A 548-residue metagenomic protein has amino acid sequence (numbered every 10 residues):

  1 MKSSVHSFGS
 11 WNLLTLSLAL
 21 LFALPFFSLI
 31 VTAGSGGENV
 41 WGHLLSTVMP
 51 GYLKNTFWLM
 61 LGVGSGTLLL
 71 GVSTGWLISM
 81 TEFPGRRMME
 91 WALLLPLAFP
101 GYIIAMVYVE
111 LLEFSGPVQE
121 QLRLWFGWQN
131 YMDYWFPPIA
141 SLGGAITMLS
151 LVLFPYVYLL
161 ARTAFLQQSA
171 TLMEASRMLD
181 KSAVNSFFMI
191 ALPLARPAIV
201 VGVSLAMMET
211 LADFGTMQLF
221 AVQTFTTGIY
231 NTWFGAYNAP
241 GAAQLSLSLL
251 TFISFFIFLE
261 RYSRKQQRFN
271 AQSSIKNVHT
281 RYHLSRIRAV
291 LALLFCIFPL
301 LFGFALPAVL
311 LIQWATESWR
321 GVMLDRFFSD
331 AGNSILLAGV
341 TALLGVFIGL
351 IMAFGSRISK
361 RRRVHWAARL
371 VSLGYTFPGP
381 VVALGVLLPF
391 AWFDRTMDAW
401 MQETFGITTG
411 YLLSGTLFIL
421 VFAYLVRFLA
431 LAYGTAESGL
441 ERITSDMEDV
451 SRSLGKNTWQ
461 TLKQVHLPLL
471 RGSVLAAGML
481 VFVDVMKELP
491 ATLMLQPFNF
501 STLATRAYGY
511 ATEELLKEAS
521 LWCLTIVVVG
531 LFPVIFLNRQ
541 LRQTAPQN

Functional and structural regions predicted by a protein language model:
M1-S10, M189-L192, R281-S285: Short, Lys/Arg-rich N-terminal segment immediately upstream of the first membrane anchor
H6-G37, T47-L166, L194-F214, A242-R261 (+8 more regions): Membrane-water interface segments at the C-terminal ends of transmembrane alpha-helices in multi-pass inner-membrane
E38-Y52, Q218-F220, T226-P240, A315-F327 (+1 more regions): Membrane-interface interhelical loops and short amphipathic "cap" helices that link adjacent transmembrane segments
L45, T81, F165-A195, V222 (+4 more regions): Short helix-to-coil transition segments within interhelical loops that connect adjacent transmembrane helices
S169-L172, Q266-I275, L350-R361, S445: Cytoplasmic membrane-interface regions of multi-pass membrane proteins
L172, F269-R281, S445-M447, R539-N548: Short cytosolic juxtamembrane segments of multi-pass membrane proteins
L211-Y237, K487-L516: Glycine-rich helix-loop "coupling/hinge" segments at transmembrane-helix boundaries in multipass transporters
S263-F295: Flexible interhelical linker loops that connect adjacent transmembrane helices in multi-pass membrane transporters
